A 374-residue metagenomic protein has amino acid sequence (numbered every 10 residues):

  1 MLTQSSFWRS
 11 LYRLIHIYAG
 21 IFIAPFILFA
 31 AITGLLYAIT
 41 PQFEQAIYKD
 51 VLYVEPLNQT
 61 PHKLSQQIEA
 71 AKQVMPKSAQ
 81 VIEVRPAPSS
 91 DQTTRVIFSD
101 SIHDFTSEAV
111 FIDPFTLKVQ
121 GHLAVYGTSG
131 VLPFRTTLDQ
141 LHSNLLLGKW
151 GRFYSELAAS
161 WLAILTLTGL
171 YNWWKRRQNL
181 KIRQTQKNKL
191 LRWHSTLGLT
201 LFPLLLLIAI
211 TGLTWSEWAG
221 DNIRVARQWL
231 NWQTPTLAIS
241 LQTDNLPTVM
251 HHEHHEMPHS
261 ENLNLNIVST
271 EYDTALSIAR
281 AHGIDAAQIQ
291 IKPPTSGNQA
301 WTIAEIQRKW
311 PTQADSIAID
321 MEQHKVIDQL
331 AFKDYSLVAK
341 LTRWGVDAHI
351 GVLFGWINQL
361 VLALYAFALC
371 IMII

Functional and structural regions predicted by a protein language model:
M1-I374: Conserved histidines in hydrophobic membrane contexts and catalytic metal-binding motifs
